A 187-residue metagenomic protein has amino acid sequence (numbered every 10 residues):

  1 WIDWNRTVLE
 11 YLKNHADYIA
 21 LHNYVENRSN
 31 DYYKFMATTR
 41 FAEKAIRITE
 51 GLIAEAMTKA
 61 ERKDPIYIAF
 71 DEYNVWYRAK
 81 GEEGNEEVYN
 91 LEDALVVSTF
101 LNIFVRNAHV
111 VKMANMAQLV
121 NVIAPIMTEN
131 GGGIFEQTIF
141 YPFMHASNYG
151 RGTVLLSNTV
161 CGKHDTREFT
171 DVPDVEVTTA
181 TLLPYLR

Functional and structural regions predicted by a protein language model:
W1-Y11, T99, V172-V175: Alpha-helical scaffolding within the catalytic cores of extracellular/periplasmic polymer-degrading hydrolases
N5-E43, I66-Y67, D71-V75, G81 (+1 more regions): Aromatic- and acid-rich polysaccharide-binding/catalytic face of secreted or lumenal carbohydrate-active enzymes
L9-L12, A56-R62, L183: Surface-exposed acidic, glycine-flexible loop patches that form ligand/cofactor-binding and adhesion interfaces
A42-I46, V97: Aromatic/hydrophobic pocket-lining residues that form the small-molecule binding cavity in soluble enzyme cores
T49: Active-site-proximal structural segments of metal-dependent nucleotidyl cyclase/transferase enzymes
L52: Active-site-proximal cofactor/substrate-binding loop regions of enzyme domains
K63-T178: Aromatic/acidic polysaccharide-binding cleft in carbohydrate-active enzymes
L186-R187: Short, well-ordered beta-strand segments enriched in hydrophobic/aromatic residues
